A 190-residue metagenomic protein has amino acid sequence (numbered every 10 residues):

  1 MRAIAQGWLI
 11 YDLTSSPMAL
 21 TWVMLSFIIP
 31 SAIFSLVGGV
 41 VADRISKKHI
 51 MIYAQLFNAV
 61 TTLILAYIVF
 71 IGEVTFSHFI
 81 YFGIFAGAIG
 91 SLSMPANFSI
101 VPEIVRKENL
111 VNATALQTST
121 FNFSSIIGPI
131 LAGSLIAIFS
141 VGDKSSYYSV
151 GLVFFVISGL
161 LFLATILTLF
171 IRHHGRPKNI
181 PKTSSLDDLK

Functional and structural regions predicted by a protein language model:
M1-A3, M24-A42, S46-T61, H78-A137: Substrate-agnostic recognition of the 12-TM MFS/MFS-like secondary transporter fold
R2, Y11, I64-V69, A86 (+1 more regions): MFS-fold secondary transporters
I4-P30: Extracellular/periplasmic helix-loop-helix junction of adjacent transmembrane segments in MFS-like secondary
G7-L13, A66-I71, I127-F155: Transmembrane alpha-helix termini and helix-breaking/packing motifs in multi-pass membrane transporters
L20, I50, A113, L152-V156: Alpha-helical transmembrane segments of multi-pass secondary-active solute transporters
L56-E73: C-terminal ends and interior cores of transmembrane alpha-helices in multi-pass membrane transporters/permeases
S93, G159-P177: C-terminal membrane-cytosol helix-exit motif in multi-pass small-molecule transporters
H173-K190: Juxtamembrane intracellular "pre-TM" segments in multi-pass secondary transporters
